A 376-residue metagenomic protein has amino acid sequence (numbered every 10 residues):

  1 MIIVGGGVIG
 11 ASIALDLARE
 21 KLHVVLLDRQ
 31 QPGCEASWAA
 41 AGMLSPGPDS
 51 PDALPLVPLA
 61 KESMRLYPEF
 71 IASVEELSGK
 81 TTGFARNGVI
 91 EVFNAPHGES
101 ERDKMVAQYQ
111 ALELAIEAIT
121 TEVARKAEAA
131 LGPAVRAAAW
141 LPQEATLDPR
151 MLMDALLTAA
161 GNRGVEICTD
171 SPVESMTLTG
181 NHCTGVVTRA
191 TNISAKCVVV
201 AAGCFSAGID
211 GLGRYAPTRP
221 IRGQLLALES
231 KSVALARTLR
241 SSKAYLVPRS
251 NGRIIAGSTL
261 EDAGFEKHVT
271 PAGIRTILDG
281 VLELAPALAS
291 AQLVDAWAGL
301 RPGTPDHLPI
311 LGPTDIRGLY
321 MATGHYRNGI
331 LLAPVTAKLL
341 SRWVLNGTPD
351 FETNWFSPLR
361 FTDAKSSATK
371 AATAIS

Functional and structural regions predicted by a protein language model:
M1-I9, V25: Beta1/beta-strand and adjacent pyrophosphate-binding region of the FAD-binding site in flavoprotein oxidoreductases
G7-V8, Q31, R327: Residue-level detector of alpha-helix initiation sites
S12-E20, R29, G42-L44, P48 (+3 more regions): Active-site substrate-recognition segment that forms the wall of the catalytic cavity or substrate channel
G42-A127, G280-L282: Dinucleotide-binding Rossmann-like beta1-alpha1 core, especially the glycine-rich loop that anchors the ADP
P58-K61, V92-E101, A139-T158, H268-G273 (+1 more regions): Short beta-strand to alpha-helix junction loop
A139-C197: Helical element adjacent to the flavin cofactor pocket in flavoenzyme catalytic cores
P149, A285-S376: C-terminal catalytic lobe of FAD-dependent flavoproteins
